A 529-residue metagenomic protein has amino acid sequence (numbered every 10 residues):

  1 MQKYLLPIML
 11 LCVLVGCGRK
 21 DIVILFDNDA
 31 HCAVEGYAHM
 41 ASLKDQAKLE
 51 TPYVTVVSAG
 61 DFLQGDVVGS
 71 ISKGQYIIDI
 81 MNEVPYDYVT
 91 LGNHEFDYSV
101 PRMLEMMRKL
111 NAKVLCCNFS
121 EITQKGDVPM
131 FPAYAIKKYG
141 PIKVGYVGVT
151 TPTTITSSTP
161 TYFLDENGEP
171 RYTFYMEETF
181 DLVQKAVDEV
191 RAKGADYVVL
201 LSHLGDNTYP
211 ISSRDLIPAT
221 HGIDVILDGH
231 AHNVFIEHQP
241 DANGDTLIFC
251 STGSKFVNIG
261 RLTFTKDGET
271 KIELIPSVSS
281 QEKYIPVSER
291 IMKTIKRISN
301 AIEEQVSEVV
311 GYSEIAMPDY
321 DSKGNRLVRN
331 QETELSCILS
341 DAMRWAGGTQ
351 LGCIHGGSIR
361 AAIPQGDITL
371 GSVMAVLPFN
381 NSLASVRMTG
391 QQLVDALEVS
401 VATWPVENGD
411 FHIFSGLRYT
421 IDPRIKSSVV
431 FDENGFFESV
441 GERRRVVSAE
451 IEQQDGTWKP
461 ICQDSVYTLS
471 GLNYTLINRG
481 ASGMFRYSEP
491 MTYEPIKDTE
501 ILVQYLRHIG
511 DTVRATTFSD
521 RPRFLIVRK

Functional and structural regions predicted by a protein language model:
Y4-L14: Sec-dependent N-terminal signal peptides
C17-K283, V328-A342, G352, A402-W404 (+2 more regions): Acidic, metal/ion-coordinating pockets
K20-D21, D27, L49, T154 (+4 more regions): Catalytic centers of hydrolytic enzymes
